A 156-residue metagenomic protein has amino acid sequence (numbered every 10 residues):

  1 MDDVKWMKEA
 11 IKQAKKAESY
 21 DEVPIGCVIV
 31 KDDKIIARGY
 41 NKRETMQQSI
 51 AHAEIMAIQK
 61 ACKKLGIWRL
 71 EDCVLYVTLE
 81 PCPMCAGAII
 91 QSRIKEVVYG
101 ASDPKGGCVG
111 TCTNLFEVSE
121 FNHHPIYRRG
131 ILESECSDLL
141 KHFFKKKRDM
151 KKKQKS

Functional and structural regions predicted by a protein language model:
M1, Y20-P24, E44-H52, E80: Residues at secondary-structure transition points
M1-Y20, W68, P81-S156: Zinc-dependent deaminase
A10, A14-A17, C27, A37 (+2 more regions): Small-residue (primarily alanine) positions within well-ordered alpha-helices, especially packing/interaction faces
I25-D33: Short beta-strand scaffold segments in enzyme catalytic cores
I36-R43: Short beta->alpha transition motifs characteristic of CBS
R43, V77, A101: Residues that line or immediately flank small-molecule/substrate-binding pockets and catalytic motifs
I50-A51, I55-S92: Helix-adjacent hinge/juxtasegments
